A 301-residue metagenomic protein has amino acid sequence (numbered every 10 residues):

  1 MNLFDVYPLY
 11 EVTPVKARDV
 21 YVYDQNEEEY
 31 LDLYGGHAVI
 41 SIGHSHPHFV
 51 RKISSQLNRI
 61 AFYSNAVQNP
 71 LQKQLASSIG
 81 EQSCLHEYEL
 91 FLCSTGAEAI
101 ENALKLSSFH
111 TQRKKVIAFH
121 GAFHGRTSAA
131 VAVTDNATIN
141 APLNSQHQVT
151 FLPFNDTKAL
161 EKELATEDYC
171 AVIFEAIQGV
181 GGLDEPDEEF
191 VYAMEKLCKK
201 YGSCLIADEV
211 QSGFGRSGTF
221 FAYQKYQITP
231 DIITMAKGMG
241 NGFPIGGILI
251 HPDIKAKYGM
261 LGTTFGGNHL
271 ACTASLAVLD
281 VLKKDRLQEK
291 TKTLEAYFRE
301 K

Functional and structural regions predicted by a protein language model:
M1-K301: Conserved N-terminal phosphate-binding loop of PLP-dependent enzymes in the Aspartate aminotransferase
